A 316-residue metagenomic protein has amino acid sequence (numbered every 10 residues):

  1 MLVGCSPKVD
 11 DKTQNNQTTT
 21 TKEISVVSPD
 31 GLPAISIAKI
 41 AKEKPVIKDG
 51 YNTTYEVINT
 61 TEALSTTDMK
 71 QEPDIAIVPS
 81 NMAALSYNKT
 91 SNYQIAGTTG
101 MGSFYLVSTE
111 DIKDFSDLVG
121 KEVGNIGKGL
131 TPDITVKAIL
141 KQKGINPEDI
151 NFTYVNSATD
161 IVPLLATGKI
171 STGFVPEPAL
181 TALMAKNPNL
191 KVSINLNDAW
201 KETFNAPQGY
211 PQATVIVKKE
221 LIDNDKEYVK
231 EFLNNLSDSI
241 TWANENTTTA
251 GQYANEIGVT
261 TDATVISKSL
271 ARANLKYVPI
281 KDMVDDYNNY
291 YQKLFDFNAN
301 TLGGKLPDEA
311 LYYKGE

Functional and structural regions predicted by a protein language model:
V3-G4: C-terminal motif of bacterial Sec signal peptides marking the signal peptidase cleavage site
Q14-I145, F152-T153, S171, E177 (+1 more regions): Short, glycine-/small- and polar/acidic-enriched structural segments that line small-molecule recognition paths
I35-K42, T66, A84, S116 (+11 more regions): Solvent-exposed, polar/charged alpha-helical surfaces in well-ordered, non-transmembrane soluble domains, broadly
A41-K44, E72, I77, Y87 (+8 more regions): Sec/Tat-exported extracytoplasmic proteins
K42-Y51, N197-Q208, L275-M283: Short, solvent-exposed loop/beta-turn-alpha elements that line the ligand-binding surface or hinge of extracytoplasmic
S80-M82, D160-Y253: Pocket-lining segment of extracytoplasmic ligand-binding domains
I222-F297: Secondary-structure end/capping motifs
N288-E316: Conserved C-terminal helix/tail region of periplasmic/extracytoplasmic solute-binding proteins
